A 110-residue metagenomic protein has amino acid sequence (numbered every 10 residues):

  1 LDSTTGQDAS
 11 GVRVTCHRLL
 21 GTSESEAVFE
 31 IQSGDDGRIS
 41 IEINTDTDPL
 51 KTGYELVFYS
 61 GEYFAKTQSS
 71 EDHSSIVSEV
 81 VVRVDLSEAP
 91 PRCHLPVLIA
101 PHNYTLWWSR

Functional and structural regions predicted by a protein language model:
L1-A9: Structural motif
T4, R18-T22, E62: Solvent-exposed strand-loop boundary residues in beta-sheet-rich modules
D8, I31-S33, D48-P49: Hydrophobic beta-strand core residues of beta-sandwich domains
D8-S10, E24-S25: An N-terminal domain-cap segment
V12-H17: Hydrophobic beta-strand segments
T22-E42: Short, acidic Ser/Thr/Gly-rich low-complexity loop/linker segments typical of extracellular and cell-surface proteins
S40-G53: Short Pro-Gly-centered beta-turn/loop motif in secreted/extracellular proteins
K51-R110: Feature of secretome-associated and extracellular-like proteins
